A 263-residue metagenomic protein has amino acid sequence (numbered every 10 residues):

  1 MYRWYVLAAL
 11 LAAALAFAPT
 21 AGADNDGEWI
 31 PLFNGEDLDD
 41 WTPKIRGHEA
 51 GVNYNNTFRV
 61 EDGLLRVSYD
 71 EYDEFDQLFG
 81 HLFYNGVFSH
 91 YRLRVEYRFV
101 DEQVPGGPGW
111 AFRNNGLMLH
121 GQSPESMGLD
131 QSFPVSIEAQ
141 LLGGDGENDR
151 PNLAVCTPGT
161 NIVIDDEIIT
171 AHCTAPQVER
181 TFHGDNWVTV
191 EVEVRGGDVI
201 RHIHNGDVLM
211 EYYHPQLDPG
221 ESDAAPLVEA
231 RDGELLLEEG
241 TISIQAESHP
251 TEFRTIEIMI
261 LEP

Functional and structural regions predicted by a protein language model:
M1-W4: Positively charged n-region of N-terminal signal peptides that target proteins for export
V6-A16: Bacterial N-terminal signal peptides
A23-P263: Carbohydrate-interacting regions of secretory-pathway proteins
